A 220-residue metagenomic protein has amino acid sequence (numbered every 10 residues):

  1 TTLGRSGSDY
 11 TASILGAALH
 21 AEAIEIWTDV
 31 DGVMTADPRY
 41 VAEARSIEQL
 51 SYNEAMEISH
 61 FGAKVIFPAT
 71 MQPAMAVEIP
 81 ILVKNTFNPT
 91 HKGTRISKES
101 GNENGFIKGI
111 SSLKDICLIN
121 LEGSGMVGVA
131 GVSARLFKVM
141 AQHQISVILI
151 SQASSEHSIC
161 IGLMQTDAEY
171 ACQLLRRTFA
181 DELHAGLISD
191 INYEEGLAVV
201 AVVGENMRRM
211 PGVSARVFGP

Functional and structural regions predicted by a protein language model:
T1-S112: Active-site phosphate/oxyanion-binding loops
K92-P220: A conserved regulatory-domain signal marking ACT and ACT-like small-molecule sensing domains and adjacent regulatory
